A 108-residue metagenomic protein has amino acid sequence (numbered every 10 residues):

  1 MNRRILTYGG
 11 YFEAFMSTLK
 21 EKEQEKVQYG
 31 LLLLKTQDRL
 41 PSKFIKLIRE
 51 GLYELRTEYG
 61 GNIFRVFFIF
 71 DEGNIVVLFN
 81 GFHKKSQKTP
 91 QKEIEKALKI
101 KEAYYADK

Functional and structural regions predicted by a protein language model:
M1-I63, E72-V76, K85-K108: Basic, Lys/Arg-enriched alpha-helical interface segments
F79: ATP-dependent carboxylate-activation loops
F82: Residue-level signal for short, function-critical loop segments
